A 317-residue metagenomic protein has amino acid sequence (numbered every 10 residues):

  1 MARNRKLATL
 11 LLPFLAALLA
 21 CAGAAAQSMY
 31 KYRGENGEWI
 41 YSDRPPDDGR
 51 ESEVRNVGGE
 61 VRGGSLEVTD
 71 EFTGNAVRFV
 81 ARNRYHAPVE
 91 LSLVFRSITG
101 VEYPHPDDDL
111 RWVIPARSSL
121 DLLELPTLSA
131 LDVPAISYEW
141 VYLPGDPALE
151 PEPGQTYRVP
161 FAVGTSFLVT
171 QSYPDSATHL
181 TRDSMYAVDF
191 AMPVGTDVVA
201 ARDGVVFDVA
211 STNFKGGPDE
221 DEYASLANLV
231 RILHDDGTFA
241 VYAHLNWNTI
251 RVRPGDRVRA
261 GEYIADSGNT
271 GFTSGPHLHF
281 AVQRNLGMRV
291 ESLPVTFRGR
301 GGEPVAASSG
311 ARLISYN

Functional and structural regions predicted by a protein language model:
A2-R3, C21-D121, L131-A135: Short, cationic interaction patches enriched in Lys/Arg with P/S/T/G and frequent prolines that mark the mature domain
L10-A20: Bacterial N-terminal signal peptides
S92-V94, V188-F190, E220, L229-H234: Short, acidic/hydrophobic/Gly-rich beta-strand patch recurrent on exposed beta strands that often constitutes part
R111-L226: Surface-exposed, glycine-biased beta-strand/turn segments
G154-G164, L168-T170, V199, E222-S225 (+2 more regions): Acidic, glycine-rich catalytic/binding loops that coordinate metals and/or anionic ligands
P193, V199-A200, T238-G261: Short histidine-centered loop motifs in beta-beta connectors
N213-D221, S267-H279: Active-site loop architecture of trypsin-fold serine endopeptidases
V230, R259-G271: Short hydrophobic beta/alpha edge segments that flank linear recognition/processing sites
